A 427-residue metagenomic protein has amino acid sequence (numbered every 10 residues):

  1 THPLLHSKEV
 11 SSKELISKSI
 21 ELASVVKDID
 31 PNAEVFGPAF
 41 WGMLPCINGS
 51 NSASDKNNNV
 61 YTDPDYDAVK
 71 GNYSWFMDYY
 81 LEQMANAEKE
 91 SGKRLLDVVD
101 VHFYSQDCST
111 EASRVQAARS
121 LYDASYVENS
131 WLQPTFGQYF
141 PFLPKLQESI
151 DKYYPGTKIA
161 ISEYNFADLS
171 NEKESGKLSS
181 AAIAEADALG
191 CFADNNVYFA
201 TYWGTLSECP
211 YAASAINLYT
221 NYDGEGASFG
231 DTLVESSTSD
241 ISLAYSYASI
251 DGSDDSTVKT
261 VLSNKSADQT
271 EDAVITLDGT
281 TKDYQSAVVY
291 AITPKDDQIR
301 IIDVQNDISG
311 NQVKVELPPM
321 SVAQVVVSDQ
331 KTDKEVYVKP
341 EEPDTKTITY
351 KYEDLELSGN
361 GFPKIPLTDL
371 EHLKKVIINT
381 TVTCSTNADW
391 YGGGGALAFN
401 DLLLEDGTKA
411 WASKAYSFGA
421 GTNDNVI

Functional and structural regions predicted by a protein language model:
H2-L4, G42-P45, S105-T110, F166-K173 (+5 more regions): Flexible loop/turn segments at secondary-structure boundaries
S12-S179: Noncatalytic carbohydrate-binding groove/subsite architecture in carbohydrate-active enzymes
L178, L189-K259, K295-Q298, K339: Glycan-recognition and catalytic regions of carbohydrate-active enzymes
T232-S242, D254, Q269, Q305-V313 (+2 more regions): Ser/Thr- and Asn-enriched, surface-exposed coil loops between beta-strands
I241-D283, M320-T332: Carbohydrate-binding surface patches
T281-P319: Acidic, Ser/Thr/Pro-rich beta/coil linker or hinge segments at domain junctions
N306-P340: C-terminal beta-strand-rich structural cap/linker in extracellular carbohydrate-active enzymes
P343-H372, I377-I427: Extracellular ligand-binding interfaces
